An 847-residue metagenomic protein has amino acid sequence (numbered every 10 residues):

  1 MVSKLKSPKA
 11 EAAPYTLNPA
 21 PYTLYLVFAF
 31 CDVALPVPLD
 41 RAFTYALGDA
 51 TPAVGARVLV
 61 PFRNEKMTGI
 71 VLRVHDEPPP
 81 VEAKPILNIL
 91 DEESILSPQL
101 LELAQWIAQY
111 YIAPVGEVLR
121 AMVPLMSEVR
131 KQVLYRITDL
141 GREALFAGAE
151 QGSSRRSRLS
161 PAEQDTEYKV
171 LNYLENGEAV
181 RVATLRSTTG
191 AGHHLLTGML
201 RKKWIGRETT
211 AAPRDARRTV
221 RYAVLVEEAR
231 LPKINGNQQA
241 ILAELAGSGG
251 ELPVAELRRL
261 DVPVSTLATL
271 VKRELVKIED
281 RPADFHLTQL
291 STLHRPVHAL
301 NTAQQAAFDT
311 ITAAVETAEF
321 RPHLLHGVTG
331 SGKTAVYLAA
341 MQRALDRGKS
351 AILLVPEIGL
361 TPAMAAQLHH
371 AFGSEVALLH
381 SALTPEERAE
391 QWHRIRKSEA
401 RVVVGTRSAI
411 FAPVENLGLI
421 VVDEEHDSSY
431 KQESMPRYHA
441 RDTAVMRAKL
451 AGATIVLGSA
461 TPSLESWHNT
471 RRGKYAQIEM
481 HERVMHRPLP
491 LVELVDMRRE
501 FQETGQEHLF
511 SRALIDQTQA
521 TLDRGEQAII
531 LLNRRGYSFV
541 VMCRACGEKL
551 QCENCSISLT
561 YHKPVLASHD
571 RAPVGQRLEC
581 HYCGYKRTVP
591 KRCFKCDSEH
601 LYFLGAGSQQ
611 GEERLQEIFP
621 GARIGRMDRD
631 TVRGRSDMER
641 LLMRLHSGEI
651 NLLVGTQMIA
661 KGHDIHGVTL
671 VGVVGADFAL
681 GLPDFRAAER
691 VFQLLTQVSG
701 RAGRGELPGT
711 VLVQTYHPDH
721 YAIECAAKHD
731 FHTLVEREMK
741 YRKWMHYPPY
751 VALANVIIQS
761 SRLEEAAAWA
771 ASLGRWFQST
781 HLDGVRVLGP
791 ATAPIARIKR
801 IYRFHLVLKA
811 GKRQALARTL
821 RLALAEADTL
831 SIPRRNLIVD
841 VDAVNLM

Functional and structural regions predicted by a protein language model:
M1-S3, R577-L578: Short intrinsically disordered, low-complexity coil segments enriched in acidic
V2-N18, Y22-S459, R471-R487, V807 (+2 more regions): Accessory, non-ATPase domains that flank or precede helicase/AAA+ motor cores in DNA-metabolism machines
H294-D309, T317-A767, R775, S779 (+6 more regions): Inter-lobe coupling/hinge segments of SF2-like helicase ATPases
V787-G789: Short beta-strand
T792-R797, D840-D842: Accessory RNA-recognition modules of RNA-modification enzymes
